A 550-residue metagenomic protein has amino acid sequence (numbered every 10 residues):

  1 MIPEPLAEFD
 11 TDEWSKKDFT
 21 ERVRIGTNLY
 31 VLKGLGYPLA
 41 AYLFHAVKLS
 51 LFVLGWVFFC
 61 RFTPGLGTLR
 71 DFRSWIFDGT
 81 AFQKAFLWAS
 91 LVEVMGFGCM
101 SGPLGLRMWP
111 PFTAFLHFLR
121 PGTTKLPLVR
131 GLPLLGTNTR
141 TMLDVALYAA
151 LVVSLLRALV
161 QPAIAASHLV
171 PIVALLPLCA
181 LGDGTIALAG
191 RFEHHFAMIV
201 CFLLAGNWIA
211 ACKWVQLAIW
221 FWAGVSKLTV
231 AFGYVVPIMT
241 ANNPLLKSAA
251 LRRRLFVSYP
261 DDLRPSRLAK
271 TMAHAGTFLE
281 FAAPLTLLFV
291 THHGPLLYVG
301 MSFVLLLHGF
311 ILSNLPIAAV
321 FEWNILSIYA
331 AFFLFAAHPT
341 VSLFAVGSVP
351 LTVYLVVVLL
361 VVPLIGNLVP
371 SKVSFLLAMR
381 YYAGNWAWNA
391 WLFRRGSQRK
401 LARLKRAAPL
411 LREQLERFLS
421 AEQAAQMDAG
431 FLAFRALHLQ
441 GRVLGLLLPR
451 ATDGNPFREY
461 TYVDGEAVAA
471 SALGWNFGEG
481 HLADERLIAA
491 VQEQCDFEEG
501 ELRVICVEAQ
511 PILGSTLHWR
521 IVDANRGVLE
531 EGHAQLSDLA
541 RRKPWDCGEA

Functional and structural regions predicted by a protein language model:
M1-A550: Alpha-helical membrane-anchoring segments
